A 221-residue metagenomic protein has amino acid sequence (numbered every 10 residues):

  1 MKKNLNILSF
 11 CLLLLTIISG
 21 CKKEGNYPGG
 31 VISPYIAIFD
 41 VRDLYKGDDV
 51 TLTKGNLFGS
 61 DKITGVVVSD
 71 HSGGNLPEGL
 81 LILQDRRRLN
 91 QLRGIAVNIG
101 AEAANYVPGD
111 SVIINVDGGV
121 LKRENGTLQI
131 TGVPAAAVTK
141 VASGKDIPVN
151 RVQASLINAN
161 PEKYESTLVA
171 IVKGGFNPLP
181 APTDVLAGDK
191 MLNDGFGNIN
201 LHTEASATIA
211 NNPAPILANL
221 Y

Functional and structural regions predicted by a protein language model:
M1-F10: Bacterial N-terminal signal peptides that target proteins for export
I17-G20: C-terminal motif of bacterial Sec signal peptides marking the signal peptidase cleavage site
K22-E78, I82-Y221: OB-fold nucleic-acid-binding modules
